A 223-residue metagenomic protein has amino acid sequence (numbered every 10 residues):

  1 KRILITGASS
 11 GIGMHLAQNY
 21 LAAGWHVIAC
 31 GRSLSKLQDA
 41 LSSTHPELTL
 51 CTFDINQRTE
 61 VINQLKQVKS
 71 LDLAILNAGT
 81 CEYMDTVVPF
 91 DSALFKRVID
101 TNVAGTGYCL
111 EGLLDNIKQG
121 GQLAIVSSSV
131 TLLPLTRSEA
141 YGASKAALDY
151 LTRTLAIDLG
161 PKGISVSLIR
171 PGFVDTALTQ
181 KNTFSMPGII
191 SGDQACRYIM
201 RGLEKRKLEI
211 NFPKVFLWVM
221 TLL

Functional and structural regions predicted by a protein language model:
S9-S10: Conserved glycine-rich cofactor-binding loop
A23-Q38: Conserved glycine-rich Rossmann-like NAD(P)H-binding loop of the short-chain dehydrogenase/reductase
A78-Y83: Conserved NAD(P)H cofactor-binding loop of Rossmann-fold oxidoreductase domains
D85-V87, D91-R97: Substrate-binding pocket helix/loop in short-chain dehydrogenase/reductase
L110, S144: Active-site helix of classical SDR
S128: Residue(s) in the substrate-gating loop at a strand-loop-helix junction that position the organic substrate next
L168, F184-W218: C-terminal helical subdomain
